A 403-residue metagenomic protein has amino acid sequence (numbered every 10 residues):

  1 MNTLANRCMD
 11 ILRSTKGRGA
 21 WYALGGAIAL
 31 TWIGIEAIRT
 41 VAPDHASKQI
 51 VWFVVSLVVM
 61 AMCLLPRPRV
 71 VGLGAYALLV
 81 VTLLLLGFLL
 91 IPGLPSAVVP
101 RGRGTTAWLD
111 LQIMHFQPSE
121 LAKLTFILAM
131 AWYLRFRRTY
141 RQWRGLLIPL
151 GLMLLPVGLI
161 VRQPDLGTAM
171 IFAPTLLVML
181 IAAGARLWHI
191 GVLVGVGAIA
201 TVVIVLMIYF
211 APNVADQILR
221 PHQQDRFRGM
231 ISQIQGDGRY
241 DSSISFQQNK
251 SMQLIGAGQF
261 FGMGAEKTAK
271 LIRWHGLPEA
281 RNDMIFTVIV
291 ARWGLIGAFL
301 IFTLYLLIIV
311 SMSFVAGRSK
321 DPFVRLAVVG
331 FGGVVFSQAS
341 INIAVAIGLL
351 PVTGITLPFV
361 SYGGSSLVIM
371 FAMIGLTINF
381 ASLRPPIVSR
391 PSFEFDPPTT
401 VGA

Functional and structural regions predicted by a protein language model:
M1-L4, C8-R13, Q338-A403: A juxtamembrane structural motif centered on a specific transmembrane helix
C8-A27: N-terminal membrane topogenic signal
L24-S243, Q247, T287-V345, A372-L376 (+1 more regions): Hydrophobic alpha-helical transmembrane segments of multi-pass inner membrane proteins, especially in bacterial systems
Q112-A122, Q163-P164, T168, Q259 (+2 more regions): Glycine/serine-rich anion-binding loops at beta->alpha junctions that coordinate negatively charged ligand groups
Q247-Q248, G256: Peripheral, non-cofactor segments flanking catalytic/redox cores
I255-I296: Long extracytoplasmic/lumenal interhelical loops at the membrane interface of multi-pass membrane proteins
